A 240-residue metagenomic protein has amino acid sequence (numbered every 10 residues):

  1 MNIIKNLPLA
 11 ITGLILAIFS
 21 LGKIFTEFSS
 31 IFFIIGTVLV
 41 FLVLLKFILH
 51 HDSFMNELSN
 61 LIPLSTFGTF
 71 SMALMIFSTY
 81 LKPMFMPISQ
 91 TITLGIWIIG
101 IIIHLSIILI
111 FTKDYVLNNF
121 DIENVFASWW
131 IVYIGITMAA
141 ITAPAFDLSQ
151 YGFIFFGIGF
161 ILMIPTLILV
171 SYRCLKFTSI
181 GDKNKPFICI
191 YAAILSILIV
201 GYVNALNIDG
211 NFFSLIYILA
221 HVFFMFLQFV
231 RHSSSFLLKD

Functional and structural regions predicted by a protein language model:
M1-L49: N-terminal signal-anchor module of multipass membrane proteins
M1-S20, D52-T79, W97, K113-I141 (+3 more regions): Juxtamembrane helix-loop boundaries in multi-pass membrane proteins
S20-E27, L81-M84, I141-A145, G201-A205: Well-ordered alpha-helical scaffold segments within catalytic/enzyme domains
T26-S29, V40-L49, F54, V170-G181 (+1 more regions): Hydrophobic transmembrane helix segments
S29-F41, Q90-L105, Q150-P165, F212-V222: Structural signature of hydrophobic alpha-helical transmembrane segments
L39-H50, I103-F111, M163-V170, F224-H232: Membrane-water interface of transmembrane alpha-helices
T79-Y115: A generic, well-ordered mixed alpha/beta core segment in the N-terminal half of proteins
W129-R231: Generic multipass alpha-helical transmembrane bundles of integral membrane proteins
